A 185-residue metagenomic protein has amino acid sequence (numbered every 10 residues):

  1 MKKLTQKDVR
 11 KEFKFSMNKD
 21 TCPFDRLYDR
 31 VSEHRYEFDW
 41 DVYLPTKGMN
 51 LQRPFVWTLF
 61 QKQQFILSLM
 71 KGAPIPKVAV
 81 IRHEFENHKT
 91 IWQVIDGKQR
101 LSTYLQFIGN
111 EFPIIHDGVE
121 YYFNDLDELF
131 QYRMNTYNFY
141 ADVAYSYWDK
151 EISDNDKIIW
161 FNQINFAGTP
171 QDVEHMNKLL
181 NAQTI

Functional and structural regions predicted by a protein language model:
M1-T5: Intrinsically disordered, low-structural-confidence terminal and linker regions
V9-E12, S16-M17, T21-D25, L51-I185: Basic- and aromatic-enriched surface patches that contact anionic nucleotides/nucleic acids
F13-L44: N- or domain-start disorder-to-order transition segments that initiate the globular core
L44-N50: A positional/architectural concept
